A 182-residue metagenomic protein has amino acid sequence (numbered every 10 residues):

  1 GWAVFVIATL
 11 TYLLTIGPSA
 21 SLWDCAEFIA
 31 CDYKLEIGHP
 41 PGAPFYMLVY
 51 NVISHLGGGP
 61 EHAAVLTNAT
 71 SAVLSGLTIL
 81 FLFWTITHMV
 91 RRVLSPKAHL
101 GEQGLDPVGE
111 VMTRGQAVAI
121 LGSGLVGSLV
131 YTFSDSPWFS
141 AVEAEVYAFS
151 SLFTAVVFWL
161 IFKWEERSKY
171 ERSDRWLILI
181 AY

Functional and structural regions predicted by a protein language model:
G1-L22, Y131-F133: Transmembrane signal-anchor helices characteristic of membrane glycosylation enzymes that use polyprenol
T15, Y46, S75, I79 (+2 more regions): Hydrophobic core segments of transmembrane alpha-helices in multi-pass, intramembrane catalytic enzymes
C31-K34, G127-L129, R175-Y182: Membrane-interface alpha helices of multi-pass inner-membrane proteins
D32-K34, G38-V65, A69-V73, L80: Short hydrophobic/aromatic helix or loop-helix immediately within or flanking a transmembrane segment in polytopic
A69-M112, A155-K163: Transmembrane-helix motifs of polytopic, lipid-linked glycan transferases
V90, R114-V118, V157-L177: Membrane-interface transmembrane helices that cradle and orient dolichyl/undecaprenyl
I120, G124-F133: Transmembrane and membrane-interface helices of multi-pass, inner-membrane envelope-modifying transferases
S136-Y147: Short acidic/glycine- and proline-prone juxtamembrane loop motifs at membrane-interface regions of multi-pass membrane
